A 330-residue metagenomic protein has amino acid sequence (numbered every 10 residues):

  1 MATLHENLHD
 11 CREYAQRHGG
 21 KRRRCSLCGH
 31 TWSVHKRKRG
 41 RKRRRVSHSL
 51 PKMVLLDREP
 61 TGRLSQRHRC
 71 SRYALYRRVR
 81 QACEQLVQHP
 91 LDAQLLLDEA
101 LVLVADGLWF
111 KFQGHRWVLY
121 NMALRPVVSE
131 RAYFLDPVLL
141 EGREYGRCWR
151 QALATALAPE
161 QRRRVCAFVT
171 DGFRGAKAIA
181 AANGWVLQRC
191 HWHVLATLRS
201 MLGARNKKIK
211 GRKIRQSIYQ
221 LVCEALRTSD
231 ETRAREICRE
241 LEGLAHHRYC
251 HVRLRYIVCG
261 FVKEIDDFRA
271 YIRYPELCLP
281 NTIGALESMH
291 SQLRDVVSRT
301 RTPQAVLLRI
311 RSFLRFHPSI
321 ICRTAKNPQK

Functional and structural regions predicted by a protein language model:
M1, H5-D10, C25-C28: Short cysteine-rich clusters marking metal-coordination/redox-active sites
Y14-M53, D98: Basic, short loop/linker segments at the boundary and entry of helix-turn-helix/winged-helix-like folds
R22, H30, K36-R37, E160-C166 (+3 more regions): Acidic/histidine-rich catalytic cores and adjacent linkers of DNA breakage/strand-transfer/modification proteins
T31, C70-V169, R174-A178, E264-F268 (+1 more regions): RNase H-like nuclease fold core
S65: The alpha-helix within a helix-turn-helix
A167-R215: Conserved beta-strand -> loop -> alpha-helix junction used to position metal-binding or nucleic-acid-contacting
